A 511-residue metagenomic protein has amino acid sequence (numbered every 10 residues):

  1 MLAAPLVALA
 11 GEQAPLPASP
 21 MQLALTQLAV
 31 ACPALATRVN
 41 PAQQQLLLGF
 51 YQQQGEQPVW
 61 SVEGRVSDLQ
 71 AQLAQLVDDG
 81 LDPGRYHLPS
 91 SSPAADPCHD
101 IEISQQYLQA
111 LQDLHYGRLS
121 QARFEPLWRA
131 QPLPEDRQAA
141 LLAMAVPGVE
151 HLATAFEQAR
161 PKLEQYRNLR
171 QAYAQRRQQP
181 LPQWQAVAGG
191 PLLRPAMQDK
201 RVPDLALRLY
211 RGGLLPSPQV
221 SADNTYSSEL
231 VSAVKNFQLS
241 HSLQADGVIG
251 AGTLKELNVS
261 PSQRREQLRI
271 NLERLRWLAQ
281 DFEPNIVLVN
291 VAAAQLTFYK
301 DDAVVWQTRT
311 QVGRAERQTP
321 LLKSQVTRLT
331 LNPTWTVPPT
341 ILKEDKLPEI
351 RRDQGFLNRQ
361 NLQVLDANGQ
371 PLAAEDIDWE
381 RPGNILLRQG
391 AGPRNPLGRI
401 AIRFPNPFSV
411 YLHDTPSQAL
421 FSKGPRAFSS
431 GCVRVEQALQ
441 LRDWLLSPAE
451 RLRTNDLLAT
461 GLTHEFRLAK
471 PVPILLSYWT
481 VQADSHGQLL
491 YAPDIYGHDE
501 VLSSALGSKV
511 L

Functional and structural regions predicted by a protein language model:
M1-P5: Bacterial N-terminal signal peptides
L6-C32, T154-L511: Well-ordered beta-sheet/strand-loop patches within structured domains
A10-Q131: Cationic-aromatic interfacial patches
L73, V77, G84-G212, Q244: Non-catalytic accessory/assembly modules
